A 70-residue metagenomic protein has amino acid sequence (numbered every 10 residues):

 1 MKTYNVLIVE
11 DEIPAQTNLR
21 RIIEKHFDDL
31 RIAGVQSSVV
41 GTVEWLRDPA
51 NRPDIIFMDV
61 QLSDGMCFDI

Functional and structural regions predicted by a protein language model:
M1-N5: Non-catalytic signal-transmission and effector/linker regions of two-component phosphorelay proteins
V6-L7, I55: Hydrophobic "anchor" residues on beta-strands that sit immediately upstream of conserved functional sites
E10: Conserved acidic carboxylate
I13-V35: Two-component/phosphorelay signaling modules centered on CheY-like receiver
R20, V35-I55: Acidic, metal-coordinating helix/loop segments flanking the phosphotransfer/catalytic sites of two-component signaling
D59-V60: Active-site residues of response regulator receiver
S63: The feature encodes the CheY-like receiver
M66-D69: Acidic catalytic/metal-coordinating carboxylates
